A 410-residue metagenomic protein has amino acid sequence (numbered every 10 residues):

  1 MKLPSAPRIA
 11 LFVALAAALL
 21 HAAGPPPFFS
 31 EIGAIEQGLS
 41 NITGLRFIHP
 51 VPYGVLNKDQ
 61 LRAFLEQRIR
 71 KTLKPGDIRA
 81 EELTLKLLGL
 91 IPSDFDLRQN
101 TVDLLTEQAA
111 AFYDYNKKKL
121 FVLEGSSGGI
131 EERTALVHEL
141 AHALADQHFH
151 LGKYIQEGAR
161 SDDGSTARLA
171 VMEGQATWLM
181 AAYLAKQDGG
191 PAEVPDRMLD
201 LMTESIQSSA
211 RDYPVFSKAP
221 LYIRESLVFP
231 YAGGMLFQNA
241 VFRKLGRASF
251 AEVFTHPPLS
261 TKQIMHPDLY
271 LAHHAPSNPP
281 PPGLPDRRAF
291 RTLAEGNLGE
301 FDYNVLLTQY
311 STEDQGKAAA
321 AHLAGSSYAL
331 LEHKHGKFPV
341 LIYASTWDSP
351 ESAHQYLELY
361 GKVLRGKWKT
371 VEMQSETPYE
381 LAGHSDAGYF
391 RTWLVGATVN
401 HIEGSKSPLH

Functional and structural regions predicted by a protein language model:
A23-F95: A metal-dependent hydrolase signature that marks the N-terminal structural subdomain at the beginning of catalytic folds
I35, Q147-G152, Q156-S205: Post-HExxH zinc-binding segment in Zn-dependent metallohydrolases
L39, T134-L151, T177: Active-site recognition of the HExxH zinc-binding catalytic motif
H49-R68, A159-D163, V194-E204, H256-L259: Acidic helix-start/capping segments at beta-turn-to-alpha-helix junctions
A80-Y115, D286-V340, L359, E380-A382 (+1 more regions): Short, compositionally biased low-complexity segments enriched in polar/charged residues
L120-L136, A167-R168: Short pre-active-site segment immediately N-terminal to the catalytic Zn-binding motif
A210-F338, A344: Pan-zinc metallopeptidase signature
E332-H410: C-terminal soluble interaction/assembly domains
